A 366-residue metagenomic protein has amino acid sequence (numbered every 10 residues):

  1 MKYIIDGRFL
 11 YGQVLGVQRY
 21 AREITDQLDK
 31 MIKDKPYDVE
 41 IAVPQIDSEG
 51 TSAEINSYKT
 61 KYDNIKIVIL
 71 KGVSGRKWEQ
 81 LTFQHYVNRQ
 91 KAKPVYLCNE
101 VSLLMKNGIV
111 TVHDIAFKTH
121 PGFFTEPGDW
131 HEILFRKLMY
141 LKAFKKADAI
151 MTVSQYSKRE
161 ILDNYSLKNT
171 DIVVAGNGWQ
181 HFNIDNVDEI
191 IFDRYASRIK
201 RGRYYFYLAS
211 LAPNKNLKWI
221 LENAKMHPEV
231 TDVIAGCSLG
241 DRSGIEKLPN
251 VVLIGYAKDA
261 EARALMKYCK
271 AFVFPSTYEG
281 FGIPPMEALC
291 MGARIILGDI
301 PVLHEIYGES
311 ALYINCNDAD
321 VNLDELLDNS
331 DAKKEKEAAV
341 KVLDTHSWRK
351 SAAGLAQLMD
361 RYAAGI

Functional and structural regions predicted by a protein language model:
M1-I366: Carbohydrate transferase catalytic cores enriched for Leloir-type hexosyltransferases
